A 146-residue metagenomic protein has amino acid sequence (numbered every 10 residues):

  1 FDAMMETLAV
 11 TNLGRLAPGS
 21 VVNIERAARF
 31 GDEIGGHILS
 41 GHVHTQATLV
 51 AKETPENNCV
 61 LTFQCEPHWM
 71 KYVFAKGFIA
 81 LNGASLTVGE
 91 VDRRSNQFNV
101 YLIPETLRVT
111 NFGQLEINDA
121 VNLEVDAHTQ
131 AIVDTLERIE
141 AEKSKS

Functional and structural regions predicted by a protein language model:
F1-S146: Conserved loop->alpha-helix
